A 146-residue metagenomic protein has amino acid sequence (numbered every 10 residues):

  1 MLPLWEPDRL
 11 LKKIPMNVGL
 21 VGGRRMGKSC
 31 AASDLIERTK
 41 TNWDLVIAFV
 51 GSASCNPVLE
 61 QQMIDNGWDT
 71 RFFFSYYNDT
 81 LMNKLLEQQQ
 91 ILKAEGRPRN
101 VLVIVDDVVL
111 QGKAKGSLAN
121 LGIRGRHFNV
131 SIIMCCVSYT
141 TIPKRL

Functional and structural regions predicted by a protein language model:
P3-E6, V18-T41, G51-C55, F73-L146: Conserved P-loop NTPase motor cores
R9: A short, basic/flexible loop-to-alpha-helix module at the beginning of a structural domain
K12-V18: Pre-Walker A (Motif I) flank of P-loop NTPase domains
V46: An amphipathic, basic-hydrophobic helix/alpha-beta surface used to engage anionic, phosphate-rich ligands or surfaces
P57-G67: Short, aromatic/basic amphipathic alpha-helical patches
W68-F72: A short helix-to-beta-strand connector/capping loop
